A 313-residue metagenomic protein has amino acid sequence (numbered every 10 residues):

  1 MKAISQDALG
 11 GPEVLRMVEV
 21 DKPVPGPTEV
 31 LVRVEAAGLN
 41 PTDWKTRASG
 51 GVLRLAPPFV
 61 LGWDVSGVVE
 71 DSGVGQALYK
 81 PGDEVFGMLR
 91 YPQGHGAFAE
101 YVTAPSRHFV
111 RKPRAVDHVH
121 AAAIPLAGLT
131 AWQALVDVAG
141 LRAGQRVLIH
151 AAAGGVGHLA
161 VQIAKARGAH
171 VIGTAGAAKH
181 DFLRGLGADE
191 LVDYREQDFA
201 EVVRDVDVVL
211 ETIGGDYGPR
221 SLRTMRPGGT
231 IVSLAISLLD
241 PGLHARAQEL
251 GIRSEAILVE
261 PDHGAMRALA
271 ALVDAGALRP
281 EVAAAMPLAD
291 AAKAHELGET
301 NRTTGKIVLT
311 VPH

Functional and structural regions predicted by a protein language model:
M1, H263-H313: C-terminal hydrophobic helical "lid"/dimerization subdomain of Rossmann-like NAD(P)H-dependent oxidoreductases
D21-G38, G50-Y91: Glycine-rich beta-strand-centered segment in the early N-terminal region that forms part of a ligand/cofactor-binding
L78, M88-A151: NAD(P)H dinucleotide-binding glycine-rich loop of Rossmann-like/cofactor-binding domains, especially the beta1-alpha1
E84, R146, H170, G229-T230: Short glycine-centered segments of the SAM/dcSAM-binding site in methyltransferase folds
F86, V209-L210, V232: N-terminal Rossmann-like NAD(P) cofactor-binding module of classical short-chain dehydrogenase/reductase
A121-D193: Mid-domain Rossmann-like dinucleotide-binding core that forms the NAD(H)/NADP(H) cofactor-binding site
E201-V208: A short acidic, Gly/Pro-enriched loop at the edge of an enzyme's catalytic core that lines a small-molecule cofactor
D216-L278, V311-H313: Glycine-rich phosphate-binding loop and adjacent beta-alpha segment of Rossmann(oid) nucleotide-cofactor-binding
